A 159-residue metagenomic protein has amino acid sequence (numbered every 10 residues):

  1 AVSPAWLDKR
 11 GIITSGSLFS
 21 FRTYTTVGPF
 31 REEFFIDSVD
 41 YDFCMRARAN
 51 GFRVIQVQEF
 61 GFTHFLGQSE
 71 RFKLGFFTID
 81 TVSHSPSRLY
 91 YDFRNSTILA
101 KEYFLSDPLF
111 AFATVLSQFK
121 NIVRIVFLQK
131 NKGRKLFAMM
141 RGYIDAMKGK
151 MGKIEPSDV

Functional and structural regions predicted by a protein language model:
V2-F19, T81-H84: A recurrent flexible, glycine/aromatic-enriched loop bordering the glycosyltransferase active site that acts as
D8-G11, L18-R22, F65-L74: An N-terminal domain-start capping segment
S17, T23-G28, E33-T63: A short, conserved alpha-helix in the catalytic core of glycosyltransferases
R22, T26, R46, I98 (+3 more regions): Residue-level signal for well-ordered alpha-helical scaffold segments within enzymatic catalytic domains
D42-R46, N95-I98, N121, A138 (+1 more regions): Alpha-helical elements of Rossmann-like donor-binding domains used by nucleotide-donor carbohydrate transfer enzymes
R53-K135: Active-site-adjacent helix/loop segment of glycosyltransferases that harbors family-specific signature motifs
K132-V159: Membrane-interface aromatic/basic loop that binds lipid-linked glycans or pyrophosphate carriers, typified by
